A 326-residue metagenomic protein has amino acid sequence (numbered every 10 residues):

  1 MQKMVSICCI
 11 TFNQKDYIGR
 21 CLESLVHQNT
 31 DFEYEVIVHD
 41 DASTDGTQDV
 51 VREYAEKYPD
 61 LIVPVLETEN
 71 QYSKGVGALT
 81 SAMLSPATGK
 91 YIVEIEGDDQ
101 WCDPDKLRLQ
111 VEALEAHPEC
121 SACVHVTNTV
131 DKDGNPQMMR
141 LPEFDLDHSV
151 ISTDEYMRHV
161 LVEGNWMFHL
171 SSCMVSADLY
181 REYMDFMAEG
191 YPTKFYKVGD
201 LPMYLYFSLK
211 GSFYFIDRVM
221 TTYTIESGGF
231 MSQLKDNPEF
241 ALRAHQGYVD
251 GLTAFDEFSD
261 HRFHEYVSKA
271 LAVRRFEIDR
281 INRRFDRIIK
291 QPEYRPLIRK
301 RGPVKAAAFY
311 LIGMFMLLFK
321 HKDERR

Functional and structural regions predicted by a protein language model:
N13, L25, D41-A42: Conserved short acidic donor-positioning loop in nucleotide-sugar-dependent glycosyltransferases
E23-E33: Short, acidic, metal-binding catalytic loop of nucleotide-sugar glycosyltransferases
D40-D49, E96: A conserved acidic beta->alpha catalytic loop
T68-A87, L109: Glycine-rich, basic loop-to-helix element that forms the pyrophosphate-binding segment of sugar-nucleotide handling
I92: Short aromatic/hydrophobic "clamp" motif used to bind/position activated sugar donors
D105-M139: Conserved donor NDP-sugar-binding/catalytic core segment of glycosyltransferases
E143-D236: Conserved nucleotide-sugar donor-binding catalytic segment
D154, F195-Y196, V219-S227, Q233-F263 (+1 more regions): Catalytic core of nucleotide-sugar-dependent glycosyltransferases
